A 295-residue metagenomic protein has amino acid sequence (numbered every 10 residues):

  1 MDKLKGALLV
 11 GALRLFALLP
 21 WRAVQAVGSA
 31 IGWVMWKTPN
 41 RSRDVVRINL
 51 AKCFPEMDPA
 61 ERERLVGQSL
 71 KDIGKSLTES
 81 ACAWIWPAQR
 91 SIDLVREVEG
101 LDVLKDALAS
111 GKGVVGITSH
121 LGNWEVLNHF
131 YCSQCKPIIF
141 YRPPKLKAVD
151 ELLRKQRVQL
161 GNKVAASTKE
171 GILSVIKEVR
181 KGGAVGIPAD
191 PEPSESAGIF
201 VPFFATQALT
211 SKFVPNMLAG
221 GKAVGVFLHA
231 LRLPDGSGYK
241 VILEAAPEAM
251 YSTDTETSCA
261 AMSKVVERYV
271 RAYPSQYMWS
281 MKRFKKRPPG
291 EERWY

Functional and structural regions predicted by a protein language model:
M1-T118, D150-K155, G161: Membrane-anchoring hydrophobic helices of lipid-metabolizing enzymes
L4, G11, T38, S42 (+5 more regions): Non-catalytic C-terminal accessory region of glycerolipid acyltransferases and related lyso-lipid remodeling enzymes
L15, L50, Y131, Y269-V270: Broad structural signal for hydrophobic residues in well-ordered alpha-helices, predominantly aliphatic
T38, V95-R96, S119, K145 (+3 more regions): Residues that cap or flank secondary-structure elements
I48, H129, K155, N216 (+1 more regions): Surface-exposed charge patches
C53-F54, L160, G221, Y273: Residues at alpha-helix termini
S110-K169, E192-P202, R232: Catalytic core of membrane glycerolipid acyltransferases/transacylases, capturing the structured, soluble-facing
